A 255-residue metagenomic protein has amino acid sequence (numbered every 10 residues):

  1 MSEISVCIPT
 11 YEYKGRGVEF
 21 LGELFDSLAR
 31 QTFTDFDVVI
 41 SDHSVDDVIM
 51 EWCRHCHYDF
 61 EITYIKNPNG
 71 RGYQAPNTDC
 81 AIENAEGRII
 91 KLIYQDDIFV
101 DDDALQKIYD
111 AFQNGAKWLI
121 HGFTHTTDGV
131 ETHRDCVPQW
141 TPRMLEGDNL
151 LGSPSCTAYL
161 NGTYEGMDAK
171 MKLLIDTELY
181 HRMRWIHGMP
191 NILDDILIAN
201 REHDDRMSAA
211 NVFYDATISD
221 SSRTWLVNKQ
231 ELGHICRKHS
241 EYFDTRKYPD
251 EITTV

Functional and structural regions predicted by a protein language model:
S2-S5, D37, E178: Cell-envelope/extracellular polymer assembly enzymes that use nucleotide-activated donors
Y13-R30: Short, well-formed alpha-helical segments that are part of the catalytic scaffolds of diverse glycosyltransferases
F25-N69: Acidic donor-binding segment of Leloir-type glycosyltransferases
P68-A85: Glycine-rich, basic loop-to-helix element that forms the pyrophosphate-binding segment of sugar-nucleotide handling
G87-I98: Short beta-strand-to-loop acidic/aromatic patch adjacent to the donor-nucleotide binding site
I98, D103-T132: Conserved donor NDP-sugar-binding/catalytic core segment of glycosyltransferases
H121, V137-S221, W225: Conserved nucleotide-sugar donor-binding catalytic segment
M189, F213-V255: C-terminal, non-catalytic tails of nucleotide-sugar-dependent glycosyltransferases
